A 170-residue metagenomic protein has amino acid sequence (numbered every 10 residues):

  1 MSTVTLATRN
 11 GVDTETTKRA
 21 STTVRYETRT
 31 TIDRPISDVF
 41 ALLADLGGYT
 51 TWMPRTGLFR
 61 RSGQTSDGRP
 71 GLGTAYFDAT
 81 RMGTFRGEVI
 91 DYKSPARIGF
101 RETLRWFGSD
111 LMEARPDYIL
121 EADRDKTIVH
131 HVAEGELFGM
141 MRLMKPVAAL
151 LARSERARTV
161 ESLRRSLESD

Functional and structural regions predicted by a protein language model:
S2-L6, L58, A79-I128, R165-S166: Hydrophobic-ligand binding "helix-grip"
S2-Q64: Hydrophobic ligand-binding cavity/cleft-lining segments
N10-D13, R69-L72, I98-L104: Short Pro/Gly-enriched beta-strand edge/turn motifs at strand-loop
V39-L43, Y49, Y76, V89 (+3 more regions): Hydrophobic pocket/interface hotspot
G47, A152, R156, V160 (+1 more regions): Short amphipathic alpha-helical signal-transduction/dimerization elements
G47-T84, K93-R97: Short beta-edge strand/loop motif at the mouth of beta-sheet-based domains
T56-G63, S162-D170: Short, highly charged C-terminal tails/helix-capping segments
R105-R158: Beta-strand/loop substructures that line and gate deep hydrophobic ligand-binding cavities in soluble
